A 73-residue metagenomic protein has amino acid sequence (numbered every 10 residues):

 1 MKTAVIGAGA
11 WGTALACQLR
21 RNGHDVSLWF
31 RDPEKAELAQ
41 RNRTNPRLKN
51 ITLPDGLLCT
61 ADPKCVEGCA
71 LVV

Functional and structural regions predicted by a protein language model:
M1-I51, L58-A61: NAD(P)+-binding Rossmann beta1-loop-alpha1 motif at the extreme N-terminus of oxidoreductases
I51-V73: Rossmann-like NAD(P)-binding element
